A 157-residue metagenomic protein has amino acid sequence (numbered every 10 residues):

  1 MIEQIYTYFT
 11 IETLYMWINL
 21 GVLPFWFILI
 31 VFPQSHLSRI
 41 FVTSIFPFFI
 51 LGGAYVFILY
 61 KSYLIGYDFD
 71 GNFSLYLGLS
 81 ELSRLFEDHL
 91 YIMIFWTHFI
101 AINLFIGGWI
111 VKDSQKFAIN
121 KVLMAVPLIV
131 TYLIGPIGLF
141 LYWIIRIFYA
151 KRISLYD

Functional and structural regions predicted by a protein language model:
I2-L23: Hydrophobic transmembrane alpha-helical segments in integral membrane proteins
Y6-I11, L79-I94: Short aromatic-rich membrane-water interface segments that cap or initiate transmembrane helices in multi-pass membrane
L14, I94-A101, I129: Hydrophobic alpha-helical transmembrane segments of multi-pass membrane proteins
W17-L37: N-terminal signal-anchor/start-transfer transmembrane helix
H36-V56: Loop-to-helix transition at the N-terminal end of transmembrane alpha-helices
G52-N72: Transmembrane alpha-helix/helix-exit interface in multi-pass inner-membrane proteins
Y67-L85: Membrane-interface interhelical connector segments
A125-F148: Hydrophobic, aromatic-rich membrane-embedded alpha-helical segments
